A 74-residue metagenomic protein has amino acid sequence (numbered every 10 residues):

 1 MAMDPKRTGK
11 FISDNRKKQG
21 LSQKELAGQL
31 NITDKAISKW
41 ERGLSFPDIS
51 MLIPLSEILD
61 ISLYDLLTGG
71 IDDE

Functional and structural regions predicted by a protein language model:
M1-K18: A short, Lys/Arg-rich alpha-helix, primarily the initiator
D4, S22, T33-A36, D48 (+1 more regions): Short coil turns linking two alpha-helices in DNA-binding domains
K17, N31, R42-L44, I71: Residue-level detection of the helix-turn-helix DNA-binding "recognition helix"
G20-K39, P54: Short alpha-helical DNA-recognition segment
G43-P54, D73: Short, basic-rich loop-to-helix N-cap that marks the start of a DNA-contacting helix
S50-D65: DNA major-groove recognition helix of helix-turn-helix/homeodomain DNA-binding modules
L67-E74: Short, charged recognition helix plus adjacent turn of helix-turn-helix-like nucleic-acid-binding domains
